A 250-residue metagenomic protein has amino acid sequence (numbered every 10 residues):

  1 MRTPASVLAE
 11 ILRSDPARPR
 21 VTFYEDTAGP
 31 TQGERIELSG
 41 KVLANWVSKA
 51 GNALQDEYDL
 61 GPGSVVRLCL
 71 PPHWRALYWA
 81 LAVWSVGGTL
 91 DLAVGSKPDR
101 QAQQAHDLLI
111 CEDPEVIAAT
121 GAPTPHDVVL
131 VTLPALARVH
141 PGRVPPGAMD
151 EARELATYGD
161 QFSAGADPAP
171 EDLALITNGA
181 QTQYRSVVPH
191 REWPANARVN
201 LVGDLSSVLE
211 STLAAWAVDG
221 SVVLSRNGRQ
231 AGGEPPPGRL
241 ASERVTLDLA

Functional and structural regions predicted by a protein language model:
R2-T22: A short N-terminal helical cap/helix-turn-helix that marks the beginning of AMP-binding/adenylate-forming
A5-S6, S48, W74-L77, L209-E210 (+1 more regions): Residue-level marker for well-ordered alpha-helical positions
S6-V7, S85-P168, R226-A250: Structural core segment of the AMP-binding/adenylate-forming
A17-V21, V128-S207: Conserved pre-ATP/AMP-binding loop-to-beta segment of ANL
V21-L60, A102, D167-A195: Conserved AMP-binding/adenylate-forming core of the ANL superfamily
A53-T89, A195-A215: Conserved AMP-binding/adenylate-forming
G63, V86-G88, Q101-H106, C111-E112 (+4 more regions): Extracytoplasmic/cell-surface-exposed regions of Actinobacterial cell-envelope-associated and secreted proteins
G87, S186-N196, L205-L249: Conserved AMP-binding/adenylation subdomain of ANL enzymes
